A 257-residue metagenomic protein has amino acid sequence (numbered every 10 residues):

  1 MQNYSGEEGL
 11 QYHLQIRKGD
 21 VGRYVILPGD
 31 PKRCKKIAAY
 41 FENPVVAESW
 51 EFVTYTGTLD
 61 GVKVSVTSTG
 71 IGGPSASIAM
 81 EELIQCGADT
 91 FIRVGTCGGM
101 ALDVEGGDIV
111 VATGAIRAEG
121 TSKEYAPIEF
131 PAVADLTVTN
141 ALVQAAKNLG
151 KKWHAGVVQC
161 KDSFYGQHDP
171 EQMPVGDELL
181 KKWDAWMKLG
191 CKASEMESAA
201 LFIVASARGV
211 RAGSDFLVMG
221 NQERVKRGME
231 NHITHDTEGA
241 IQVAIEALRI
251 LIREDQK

Functional and structural regions predicted by a protein language model:
M1-A141: Metabolite-binding pocket within alpha/beta catalytic cores that recognizes anionic/polar moieties
P28-K32, I71-I78, C86, V104 (+6 more regions): Conserved active-site and cofactor/substrate-binding residues in soluble primary-metabolism enzymes
N43-E48, G150-V157, L251-K257: Flexible, glycine/charged-enriched surface loops at secondary-structure junctions
D89-T90, K192, R211: Short acidic/polar active-site loop segments enriched in Thr and Asp
A132-G190: Active-site rim beta-loop-alpha module in soluble metabolic enzymes
A141-L149, V204, V243-E254: Generic non-transmembrane alpha-helical segments
A199-I233: Zn-dependent metallopeptidase/amidohydrolase metal-coordination segment
Q222-K257: His/Asp/Glu-rich mid-to-C-terminal helical/loop segments that flank catalytic regions of hydrolases
